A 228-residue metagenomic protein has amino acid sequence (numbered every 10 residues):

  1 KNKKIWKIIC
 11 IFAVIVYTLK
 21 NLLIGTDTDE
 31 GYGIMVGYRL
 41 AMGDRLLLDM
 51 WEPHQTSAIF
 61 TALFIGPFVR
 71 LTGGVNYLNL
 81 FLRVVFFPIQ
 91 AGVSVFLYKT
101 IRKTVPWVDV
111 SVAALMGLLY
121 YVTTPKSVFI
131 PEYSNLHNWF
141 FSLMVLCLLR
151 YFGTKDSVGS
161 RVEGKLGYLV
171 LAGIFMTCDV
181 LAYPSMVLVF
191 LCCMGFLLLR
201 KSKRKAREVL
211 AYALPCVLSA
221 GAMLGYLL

Functional and structural regions predicted by a protein language model:
N2-E30, P215-L227: Transmembrane signal-anchor helices characteristic of membrane glycosylation enzymes that use polyprenol
L22-V36, R45-F64, T72, N76: Extracytoplasmic catalytic/substrate-binding loops of multi-pass membrane glycan-assembly enzymes
G33, Q90, S134-L149, V189-C193: Hydrophobic core segments of transmembrane alpha-helices in multi-pass, intramembrane catalytic enzymes
N79-R83, A114-F140: Aromatic- and kink-enriched transmembrane "portal" helix at the membrane-lumen/periplasm boundary that abuts
V84-W107: Transmembrane-helix motifs of polytopic, lipid-linked glycan transferases
L136-G159, Y168-L171, F175-M176: Specific aromatic-rich, kink-prone transmembrane helix
C147, E163-P184, F190-G195, P215-A220: Membrane-interface alpha helices of multi-pass inner-membrane proteins
G153, L188-G221, G225: Perimembrane helix-loop-helix junctions
